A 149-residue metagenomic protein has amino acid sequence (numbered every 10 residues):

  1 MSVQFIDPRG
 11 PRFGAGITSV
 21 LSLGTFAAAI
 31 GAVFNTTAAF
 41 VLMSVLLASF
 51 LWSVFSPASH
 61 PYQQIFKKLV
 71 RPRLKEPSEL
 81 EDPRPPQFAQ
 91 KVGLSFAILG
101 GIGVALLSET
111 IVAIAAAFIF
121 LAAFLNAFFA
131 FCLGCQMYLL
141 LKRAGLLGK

Functional and structural regions predicted by a protein language model:
M1-K149: Membrane-interfacial helix-loop segments of redox and metal-homeostasis proteins, especially TM-loop-TM junctions
